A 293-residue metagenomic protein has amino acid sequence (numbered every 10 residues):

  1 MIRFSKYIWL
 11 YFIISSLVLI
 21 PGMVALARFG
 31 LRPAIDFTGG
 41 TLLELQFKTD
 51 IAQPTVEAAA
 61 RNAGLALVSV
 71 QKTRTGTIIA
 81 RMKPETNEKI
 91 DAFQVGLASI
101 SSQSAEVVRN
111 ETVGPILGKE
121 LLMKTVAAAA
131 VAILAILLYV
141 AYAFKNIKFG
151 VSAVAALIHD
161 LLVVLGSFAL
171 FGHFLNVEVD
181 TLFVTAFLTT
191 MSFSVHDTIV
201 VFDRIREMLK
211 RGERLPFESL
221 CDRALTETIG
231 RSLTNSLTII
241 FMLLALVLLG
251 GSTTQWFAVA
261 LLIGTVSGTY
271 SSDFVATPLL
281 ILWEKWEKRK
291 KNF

Functional and structural regions predicted by a protein language model:
M1-F293: A structural signal for conserved, well-ordered secondary-structure elements that form binding/interaction cores
